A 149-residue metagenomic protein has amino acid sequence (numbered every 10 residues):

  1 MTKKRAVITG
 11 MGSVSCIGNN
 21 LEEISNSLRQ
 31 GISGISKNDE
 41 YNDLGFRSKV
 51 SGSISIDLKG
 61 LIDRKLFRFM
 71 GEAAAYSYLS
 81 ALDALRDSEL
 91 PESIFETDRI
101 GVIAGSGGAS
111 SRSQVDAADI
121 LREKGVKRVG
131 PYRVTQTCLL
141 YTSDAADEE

Functional and structural regions predicted by a protein language model:
M1-L66: ACP-dependent fatty acid/polyketide chain-elongation machinery
R5-V7, I100-V102, Y132: Structural motif
S13-I17, R64-L82, V129-C138: Active-site pocket-shaping loop/turn-to-helix segments
S77-L90, S143: Active-site-proximal alpha-helical scaffold in enzymes
D83, P91-V129: Hydrophobic alpha-helical hairpins/lids featuring a short glycine-rich hinge
G107-A109, T137-L140: Short glycine-enriched loops at secondary-structure junctions
Y141-E149: Single conserved hydrophobic/aromatic residue that forms the stacking wall/gate of nucleotide- or nucleobase-binding
